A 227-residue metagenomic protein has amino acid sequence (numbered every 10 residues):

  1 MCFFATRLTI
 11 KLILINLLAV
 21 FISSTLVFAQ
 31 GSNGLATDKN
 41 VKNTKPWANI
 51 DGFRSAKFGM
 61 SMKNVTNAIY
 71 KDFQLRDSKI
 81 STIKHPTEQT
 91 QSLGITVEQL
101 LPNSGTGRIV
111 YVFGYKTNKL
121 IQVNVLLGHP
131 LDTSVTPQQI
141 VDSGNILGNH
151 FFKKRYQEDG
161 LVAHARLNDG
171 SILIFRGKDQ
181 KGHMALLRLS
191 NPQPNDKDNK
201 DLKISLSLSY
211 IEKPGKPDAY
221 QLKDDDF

Functional and structural regions predicted by a protein language model:
M1-I10: N-terminal secretory signal peptides that target proteins for export/translocation
L12-S24: Bacterial N-terminal signal peptides
T25-A29: Sec/Tat signal peptide C-region and signal peptidase I cleavage site
Q30-Q89, Q122-F227: Non-cytosolic coordination micro-motifs
N49-D51, I95-E98, T106: N-terminal post-signal-peptidase region of extra-cytosolic proteins
L93-P102, F175-G177: Short beta-strand segments that buttress and anchor functional surface loops
S104, K119-N124: Structured domain cores in non-transmembrane regions
I109-G114: Hydrophobic/aromatic beta-strand elements that line small-molecule binding cavities or substrate pockets in beta-rich
